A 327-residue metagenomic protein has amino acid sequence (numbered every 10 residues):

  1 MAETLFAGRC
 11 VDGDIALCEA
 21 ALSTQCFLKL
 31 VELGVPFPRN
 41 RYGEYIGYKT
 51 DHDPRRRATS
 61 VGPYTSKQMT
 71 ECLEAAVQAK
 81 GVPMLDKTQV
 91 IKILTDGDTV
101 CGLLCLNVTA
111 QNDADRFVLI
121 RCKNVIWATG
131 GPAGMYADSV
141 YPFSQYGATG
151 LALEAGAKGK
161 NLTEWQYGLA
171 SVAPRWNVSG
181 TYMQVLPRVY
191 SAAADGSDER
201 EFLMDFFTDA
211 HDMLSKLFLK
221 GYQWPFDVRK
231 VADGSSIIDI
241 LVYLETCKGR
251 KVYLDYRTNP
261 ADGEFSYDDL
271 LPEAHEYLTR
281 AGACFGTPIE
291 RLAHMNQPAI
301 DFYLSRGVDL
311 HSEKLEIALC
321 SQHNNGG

Functional and structural regions predicted by a protein language model:
M1-E19: Glycine-rich active-site loop/strand segments that organize a redox cofactor
C10-A16, L28-E44, K158-N161, H311: A short alpha-helix-loop-beta-strand transition element characteristic of N-terminal alpha/beta dinucleotide-binding
C26-R116, A128, S171-R175, S179-Y182 (+2 more regions): Conserved redox-cofactor binding core of oxidoreductases
G62, D115, G134-P142, P288: Alpha-helix N-cap/helix-initiation motif
I91-V108, R291-G327: A glycine-rich dinucleotide-binding beta-alpha-beta segment and adjacent secondary-structure elements that constitute
R121-A137, D255, P272-T279: Residues forming anionic-ligand binding surfaces in small-molecule and nucleic-acid pockets of primarily soluble enzymes
N124-N177: Glycine-rich loop(s) and the adjacent beta-strand/alpha-helix scaffold that form part
K158-L310, K314-L315: An anion/pyrophosphate-binding glycine-rich loop and adjacent beta-alpha core in soluble alpha-beta enzymes
